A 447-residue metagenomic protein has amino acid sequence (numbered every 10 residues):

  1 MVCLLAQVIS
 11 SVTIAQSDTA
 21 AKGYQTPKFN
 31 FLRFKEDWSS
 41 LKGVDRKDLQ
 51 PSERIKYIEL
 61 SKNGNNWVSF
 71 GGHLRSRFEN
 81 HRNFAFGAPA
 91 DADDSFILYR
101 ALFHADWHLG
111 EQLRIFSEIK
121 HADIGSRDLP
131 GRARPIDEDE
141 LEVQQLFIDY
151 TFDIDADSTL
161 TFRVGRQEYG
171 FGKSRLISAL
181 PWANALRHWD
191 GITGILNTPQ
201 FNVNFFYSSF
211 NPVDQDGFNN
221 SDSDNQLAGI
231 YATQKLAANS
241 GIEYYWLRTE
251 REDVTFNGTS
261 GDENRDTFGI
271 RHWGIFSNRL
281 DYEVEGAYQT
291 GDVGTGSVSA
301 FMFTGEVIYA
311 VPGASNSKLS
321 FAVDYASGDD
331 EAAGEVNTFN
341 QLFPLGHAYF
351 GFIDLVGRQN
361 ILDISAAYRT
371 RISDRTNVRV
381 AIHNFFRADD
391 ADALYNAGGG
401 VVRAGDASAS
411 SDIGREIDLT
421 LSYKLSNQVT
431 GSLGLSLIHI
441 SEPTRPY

Functional and structural regions predicted by a protein language model:
L5-D93, S315-A322: N-terminal periplasmic/intermembrane-space "pro-region" immediately following the signal or transit peptide
G23-L41, D45-L49, G258, E285 (+2 more regions): Extracellular/periplasmic loop regions
S52-K56, F84-P89, L129-R132, S174-I177 (+6 more regions): Extracytoplasmic loops and strand-loop junctions of Gram-negative outer membrane beta-barrel proteins
K56-L60, L102-H104, F147-D149, T193-I195 (+5 more regions): Outer-membrane beta-barrel architecture
N80-Y99, W107-S158, R175-S178, T255-N257 (+4 more regions): Surface-exposed loop and membrane-interface regions of Gram-negative outer-membrane beta-barrel proteins
I154-F162, R175-A332, A391, A404-L419 (+1 more regions): Signature for the C-terminal beta-barrel architecture of outer-membrane proteins
A366, V380, G414-L425, V429-S436: Conserved C-terminal beta-signal and adjacent last beta-strands/turns of outer-membrane beta-barrel proteins
I438-Y447: Single conserved hydrophobic/aromatic residue that forms the stacking wall/gate of nucleotide- or nucleobase-binding
